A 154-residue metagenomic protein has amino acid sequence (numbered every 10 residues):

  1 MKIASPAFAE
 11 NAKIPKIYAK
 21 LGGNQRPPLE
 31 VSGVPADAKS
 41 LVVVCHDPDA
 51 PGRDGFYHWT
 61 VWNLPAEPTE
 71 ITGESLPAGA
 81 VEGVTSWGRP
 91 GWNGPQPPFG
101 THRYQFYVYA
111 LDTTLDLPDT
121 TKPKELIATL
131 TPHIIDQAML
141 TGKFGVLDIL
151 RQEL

Functional and structural regions predicted by a protein language model:
M1-L154: N-terminus-centered regions that define maturation/targeting leaders and the start of the first functional domain
